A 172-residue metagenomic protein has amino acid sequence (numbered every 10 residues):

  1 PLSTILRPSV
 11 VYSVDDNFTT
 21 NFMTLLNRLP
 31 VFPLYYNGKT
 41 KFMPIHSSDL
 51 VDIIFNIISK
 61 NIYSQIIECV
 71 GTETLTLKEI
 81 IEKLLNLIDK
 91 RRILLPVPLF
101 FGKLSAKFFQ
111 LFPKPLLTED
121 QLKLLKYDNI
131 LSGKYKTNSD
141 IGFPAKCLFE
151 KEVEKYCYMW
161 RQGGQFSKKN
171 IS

Functional and structural regions predicted by a protein language model:
P1-D15: Conserved beta-loop-beta element that borders a ligand/cofactor-binding pocket
I5, K41-P44, T74, K146: Short aromatic/basic micro-patch
R7-P8, G71, K126: A secondary-structure boundary/capping signal
V14-T19, N37-I58, Q65-E68: Substrate-positioning beta->alpha
T19-T20, K78: Short, surface-exposed alpha-helical segments at coil->helix boundaries
N21-L25, L111-K114: Short, hinge-like loop/turn segments at secondary-structure boundaries
M23-Y36: A short C-terminal helix-loop "cap" of Rossmann-like NAD(P)-dependent dehydrogenase/epimerase domains
I57-T118, G133-S172: Mid/C-terminal beta-alpha module of Rossmann-like enzyme folds, strongest in SDR-family dehydrogenases/epimerases
